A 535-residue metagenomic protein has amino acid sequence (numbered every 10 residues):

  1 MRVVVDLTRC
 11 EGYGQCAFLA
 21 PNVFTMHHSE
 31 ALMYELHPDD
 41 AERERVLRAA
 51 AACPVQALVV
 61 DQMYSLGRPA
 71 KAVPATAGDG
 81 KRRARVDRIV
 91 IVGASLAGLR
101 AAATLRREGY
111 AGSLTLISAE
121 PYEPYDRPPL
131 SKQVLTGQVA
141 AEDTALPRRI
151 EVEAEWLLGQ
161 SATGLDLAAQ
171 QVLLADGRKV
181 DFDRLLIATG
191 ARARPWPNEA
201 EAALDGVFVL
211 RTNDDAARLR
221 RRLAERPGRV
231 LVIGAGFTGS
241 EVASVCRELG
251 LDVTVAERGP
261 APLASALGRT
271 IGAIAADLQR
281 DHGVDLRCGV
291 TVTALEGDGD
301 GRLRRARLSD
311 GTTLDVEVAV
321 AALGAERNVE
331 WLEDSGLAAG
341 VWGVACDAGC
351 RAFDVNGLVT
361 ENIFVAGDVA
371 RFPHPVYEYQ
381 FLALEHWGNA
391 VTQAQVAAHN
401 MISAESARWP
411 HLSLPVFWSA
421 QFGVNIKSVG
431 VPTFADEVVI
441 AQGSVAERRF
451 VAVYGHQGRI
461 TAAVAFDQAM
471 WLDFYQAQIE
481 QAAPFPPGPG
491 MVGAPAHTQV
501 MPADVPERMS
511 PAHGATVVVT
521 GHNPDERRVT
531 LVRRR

Functional and structural regions predicted by a protein language model:
Y13, G93-A97, R211-T212, G234-T238: Glycine-rich Rossmann-fold phosphate-binding loop(s) that bind the pyrophosphate of adenine dinucleotide cofactors
Q15-E30, A50-S65: Iron-sulfur cluster-binding cysteine motifs and their immediate structural context in ferredoxin-like electron-transfer
V23, R82-R88, R304, T312-V344 (+1 more regions): C-terminal catalytic lobe of FAD-dependent flavoproteins
H28, K81-W156, A243-L267, F474: Beta1-alpha1 glycine-rich phosphate/pyrophosphate-binding loop at the start of Rossmann-like nucleotide-binding domains
M33, A203-R226, R302, R307 (+1 more regions): FAD-site-proximal beta/loop scaffold in flavoenzymes
M63-V90, V152-L231, R307, V320-A322 (+2 more regions): FAD-binding core/adjacent interface of flavoenzyme oxidoreductases
P74-R88, V369-M470, R533-R534: Mid-to-C-terminal Rossmann-like scaffold of FAD/NAD(P)H-dependent oxidoreductases
A111-S113, E153-L174, V180, L249-A348: A Rossmann-like FAD-binding core segment of flavoenzymes
